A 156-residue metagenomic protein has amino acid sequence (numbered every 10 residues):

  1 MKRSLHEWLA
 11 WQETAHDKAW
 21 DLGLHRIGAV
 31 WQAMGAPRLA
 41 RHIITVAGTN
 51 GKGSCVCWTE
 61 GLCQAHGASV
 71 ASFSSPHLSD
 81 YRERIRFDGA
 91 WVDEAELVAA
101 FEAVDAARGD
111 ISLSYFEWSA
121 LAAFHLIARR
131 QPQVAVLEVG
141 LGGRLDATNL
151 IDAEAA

Functional and structural regions predicted by a protein language model:
M1-A19: Charged, amphipathic alpha-helical linker segments immediately N-terminal to NTP-binding catalytic cores
E7, K18-W20, L24, G28-L39 (+1 more regions): ATP-dependent carboxylate-amine ligase catalytic core
Q12-A15, I44, R86-G89: Residue-level detector of alpha-helix boundaries and kinks
Q12-T14, Q32-H42, T59: Non-catalytic interaction surface on structured domains
H42-V46, S54-A71: A conserved segment at the C-terminal end of the G1
